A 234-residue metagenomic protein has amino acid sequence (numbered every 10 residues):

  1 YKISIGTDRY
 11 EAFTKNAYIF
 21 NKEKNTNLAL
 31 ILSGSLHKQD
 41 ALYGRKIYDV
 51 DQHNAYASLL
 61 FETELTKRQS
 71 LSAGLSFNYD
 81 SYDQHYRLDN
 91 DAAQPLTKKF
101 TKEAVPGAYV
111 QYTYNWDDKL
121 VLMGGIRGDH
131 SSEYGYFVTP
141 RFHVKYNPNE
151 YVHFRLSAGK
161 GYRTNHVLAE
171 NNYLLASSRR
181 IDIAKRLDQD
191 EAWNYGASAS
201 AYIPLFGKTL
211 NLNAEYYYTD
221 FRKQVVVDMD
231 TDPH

Functional and structural regions predicted by a protein language model:
K2-E11, F100-K102, H143, N147 (+3 more regions): Outer-membrane beta-barrel signature, preferentially recognizing the C-terminal barrel domain of Gram-negative
K2-Y134, N213: Face-selective signature of the C-terminal outer-membrane beta-barrel domain
Y18-K24, T63-K67, Y114-D118, V138 (+4 more regions): Outer-membrane beta-barrel strand-turn architecture
I47, M229-D232: Short intrinsically disordered coil segments
Q52-E64, G124-I126, G135-R155, Y195-I203: Transmembrane beta-barrel strand/turn architecture of Gram-negative outer membrane proteins
R87-D89, V138-P140, A169-N172, D228-M229: Short, glycine/charged-enriched secondary-structure capping and boundary segments
Y134-G135, G207, V226: Alpha-helix N-cap/helix-start motif
